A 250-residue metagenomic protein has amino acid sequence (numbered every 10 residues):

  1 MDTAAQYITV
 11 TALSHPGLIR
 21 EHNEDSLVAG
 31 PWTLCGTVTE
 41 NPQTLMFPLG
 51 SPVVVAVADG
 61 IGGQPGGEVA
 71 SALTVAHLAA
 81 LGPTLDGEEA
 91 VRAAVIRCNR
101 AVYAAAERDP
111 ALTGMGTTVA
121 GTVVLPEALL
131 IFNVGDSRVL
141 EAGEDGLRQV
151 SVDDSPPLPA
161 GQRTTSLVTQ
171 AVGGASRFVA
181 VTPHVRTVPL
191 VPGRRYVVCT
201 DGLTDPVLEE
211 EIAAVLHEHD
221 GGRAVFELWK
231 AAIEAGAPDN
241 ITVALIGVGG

Functional and structural regions predicted by a protein language model:
M1-G250: PP2C/PPM-type serine/threonine phosphatase catalytic domain
